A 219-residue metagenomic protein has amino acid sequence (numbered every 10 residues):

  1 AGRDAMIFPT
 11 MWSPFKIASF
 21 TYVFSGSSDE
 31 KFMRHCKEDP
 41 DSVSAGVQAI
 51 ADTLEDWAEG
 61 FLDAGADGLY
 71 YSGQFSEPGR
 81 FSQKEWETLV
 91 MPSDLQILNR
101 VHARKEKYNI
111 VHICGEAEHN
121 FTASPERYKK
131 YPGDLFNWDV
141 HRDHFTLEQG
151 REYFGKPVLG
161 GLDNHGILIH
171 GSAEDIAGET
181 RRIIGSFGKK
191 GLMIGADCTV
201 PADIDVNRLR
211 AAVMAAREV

Functional and structural regions predicted by a protein language model:
A1-V219: Active-site loop segments of alpha/beta catalytic cores
